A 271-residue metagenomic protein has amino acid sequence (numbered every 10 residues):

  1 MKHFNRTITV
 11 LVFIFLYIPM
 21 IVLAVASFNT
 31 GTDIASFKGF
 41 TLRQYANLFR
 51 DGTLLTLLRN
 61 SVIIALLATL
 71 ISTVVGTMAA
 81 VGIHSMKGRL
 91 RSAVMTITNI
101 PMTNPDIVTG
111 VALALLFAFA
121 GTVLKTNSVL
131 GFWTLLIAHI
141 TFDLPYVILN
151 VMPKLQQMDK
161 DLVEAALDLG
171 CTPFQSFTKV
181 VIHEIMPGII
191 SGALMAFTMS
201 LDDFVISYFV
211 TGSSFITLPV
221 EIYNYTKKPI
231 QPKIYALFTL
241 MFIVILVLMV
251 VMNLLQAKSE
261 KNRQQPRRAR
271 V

Functional and structural regions predicted by a protein language model:
K2-H3, L67-T98, V111, A118-F119 (+2 more regions): Transmembrane-helix boundary motif in ABC transporter permease subunits
K2-I8, V12, M152-L167, P173 (+2 more regions): C-terminal transmembrane helix and the adjacent membrane-cytosol boundary/short C-terminal tail of inner/organellar
F13-M20, I148-V151, L155-K160, C171-D202: Transmembrane alpha-helices
I18-G52, L116, Y208-S213, P266-V271: Short membrane-interfacial helix/loop motifs at transmembrane-helix boundaries
L23, S27-T32, V147, G188-Y223: Non-cytoplasmic
D33-A35, L42, I107-T141, F174 (+1 more regions): Membrane-interfacial helix termini and adjacent extracytoplasmic/periplasmic loops of multi-pass transporters
Q44-T53, L201-K258, V271: Interhelical loop and adjacent transmembrane-helix boundary motif in polytopic membrane transport permeases
L55, R59, I63-V75, A79 (+7 more regions): Hydrophobic alpha-helical transmembrane segments of multipass integral membrane proteins, especially permease/channel
